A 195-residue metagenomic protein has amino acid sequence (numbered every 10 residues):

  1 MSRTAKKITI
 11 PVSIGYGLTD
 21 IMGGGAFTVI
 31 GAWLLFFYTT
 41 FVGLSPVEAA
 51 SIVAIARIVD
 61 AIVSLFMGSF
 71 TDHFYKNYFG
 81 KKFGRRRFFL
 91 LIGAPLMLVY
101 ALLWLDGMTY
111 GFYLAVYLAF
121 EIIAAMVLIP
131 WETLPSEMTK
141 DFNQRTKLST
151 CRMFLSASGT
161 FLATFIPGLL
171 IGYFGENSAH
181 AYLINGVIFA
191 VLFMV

Functional and structural regions predicted by a protein language model:
S2-V195: Membrane-embedded alpha-helical bundles of multi-pass transporters/translocases, especially carrier/permease families
